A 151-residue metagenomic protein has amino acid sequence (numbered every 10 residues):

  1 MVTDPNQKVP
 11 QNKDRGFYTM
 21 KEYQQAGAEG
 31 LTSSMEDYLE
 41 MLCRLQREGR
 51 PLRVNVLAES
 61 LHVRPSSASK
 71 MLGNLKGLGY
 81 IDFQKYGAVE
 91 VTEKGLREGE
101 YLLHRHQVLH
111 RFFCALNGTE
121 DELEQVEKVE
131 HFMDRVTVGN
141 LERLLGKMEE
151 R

Functional and structural regions predicted by a protein language model:
M1-G30: N-terminal leader segment of winged-helix/HTH proteins
M1-Q11, E124-R151: C-terminal regulatory/oligomerization modules of transcriptional regulators
E22-V63: N-terminal helix-turn-helix DNA-binding core of bacterial DNA-binding proteins
L52-V89: Canonical helix-turn-helix DNA-binding module
G87-R105: Basic, amphipathic "hinge/linker" alpha-helix immediately C-terminal to the N-terminal HTH DNA-binding motif
R105-L116: Alpha-helical linker/hinge and terminal dimerization helices associated with HTH transcriptional regulators
L116-Q125: Leucine-rich, amphipathic alpha-helical/linker segments
